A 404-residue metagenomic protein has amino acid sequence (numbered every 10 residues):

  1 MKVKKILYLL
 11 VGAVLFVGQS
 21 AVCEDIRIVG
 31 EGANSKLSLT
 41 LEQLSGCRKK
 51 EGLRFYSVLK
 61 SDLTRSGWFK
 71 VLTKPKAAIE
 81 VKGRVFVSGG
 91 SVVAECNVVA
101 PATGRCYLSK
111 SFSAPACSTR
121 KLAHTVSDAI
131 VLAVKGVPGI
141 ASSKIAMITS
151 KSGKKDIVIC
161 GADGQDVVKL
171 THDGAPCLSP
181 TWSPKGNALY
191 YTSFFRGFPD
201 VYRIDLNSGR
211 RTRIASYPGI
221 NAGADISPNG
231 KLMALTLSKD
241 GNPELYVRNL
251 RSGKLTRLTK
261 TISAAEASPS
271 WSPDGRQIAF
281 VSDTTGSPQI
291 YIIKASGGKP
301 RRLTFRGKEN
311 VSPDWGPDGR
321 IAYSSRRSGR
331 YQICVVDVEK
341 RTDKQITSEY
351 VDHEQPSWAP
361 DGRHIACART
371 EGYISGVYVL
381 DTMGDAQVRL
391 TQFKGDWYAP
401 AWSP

Functional and structural regions predicted by a protein language model:
V22-S61, R65: A structural "domain/chain start" motif
A77-A129: Amphipathic beta-strand/beta-sheet edge segments enriched in Tyr/Trp
S91-V93, G153-V158, F198-Y202, N242-Y246 (+3 more regions): Structural motif
G139-A141, P184-K185, P228-N229, P273-D274 (+3 more regions): Residue-level detector of Asp-centered blade-edge/turn motifs that repeat once per structural unit in beta-propeller
I145, L189, G230-M233, G275-A279 (+2 more regions): Hydrophobic beta-strand positions that form the internal "hydrophobic ladder" of WD40/Gbeta-like beta-propeller blades
S150, F194, P199, S238 (+3 more regions): Short loop/turn segments immediately following the C-termini of beta-strands
G161-L178, D205-A222, R248-E266, I293-E309 (+2 more regions): Multi-bladed beta-propeller domains
